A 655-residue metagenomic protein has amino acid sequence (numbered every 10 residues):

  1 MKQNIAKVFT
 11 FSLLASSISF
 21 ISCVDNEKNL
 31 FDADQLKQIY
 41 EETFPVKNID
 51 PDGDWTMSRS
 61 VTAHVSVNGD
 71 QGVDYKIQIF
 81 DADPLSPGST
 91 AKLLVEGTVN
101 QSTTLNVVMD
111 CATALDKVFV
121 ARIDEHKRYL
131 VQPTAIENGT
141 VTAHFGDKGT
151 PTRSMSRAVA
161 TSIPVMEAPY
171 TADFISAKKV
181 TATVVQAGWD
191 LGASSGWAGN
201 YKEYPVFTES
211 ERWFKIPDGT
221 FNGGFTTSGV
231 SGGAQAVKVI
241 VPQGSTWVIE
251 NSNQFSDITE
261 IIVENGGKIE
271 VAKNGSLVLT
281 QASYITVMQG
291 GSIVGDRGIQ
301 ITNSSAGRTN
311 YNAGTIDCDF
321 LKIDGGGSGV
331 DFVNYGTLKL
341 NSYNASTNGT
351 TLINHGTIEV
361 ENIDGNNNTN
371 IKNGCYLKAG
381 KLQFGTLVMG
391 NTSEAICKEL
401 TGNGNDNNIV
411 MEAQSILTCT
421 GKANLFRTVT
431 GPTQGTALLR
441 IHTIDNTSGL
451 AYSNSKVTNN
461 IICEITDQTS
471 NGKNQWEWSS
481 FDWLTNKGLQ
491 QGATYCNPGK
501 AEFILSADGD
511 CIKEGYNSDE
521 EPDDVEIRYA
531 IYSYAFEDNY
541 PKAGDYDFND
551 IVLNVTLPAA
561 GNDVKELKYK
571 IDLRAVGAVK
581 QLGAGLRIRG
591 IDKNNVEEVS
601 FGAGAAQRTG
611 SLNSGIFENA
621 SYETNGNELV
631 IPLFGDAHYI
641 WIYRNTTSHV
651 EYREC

Functional and structural regions predicted by a protein language model:
M1-T10: Bacterial N-terminal signal peptides that target proteins for export
S19-S22: C-terminal motif of bacterial Sec signal peptides marking the signal peptidase cleavage site
V24-K202, Q491-K542: Acidic/polar, low-complexity intrinsically disordered N-terminal segments immediately downstream of a Sec signal
P51-M57, M109-A112, E203-E209, F225 (+2 more regions): Extracellular and analogous surface-interaction loops
T62-H64, F119, K238, V552 (+1 more regions): Beta-strand secondary-structure signal
D81-D83, R122, Q300, L557 (+1 more regions): Residue-level signal for short segments within beta-strands and strand-turn junctions of well-structured beta-sheet
E167-V184, G188-T220, G224-G499: Extracellular beta-strand-rich, repetitive "passenger/adhesive" scaffolds that bind or process carbohydrates
D523-C655: Extracellular/surface-associated beta-sandwich interaction domains
